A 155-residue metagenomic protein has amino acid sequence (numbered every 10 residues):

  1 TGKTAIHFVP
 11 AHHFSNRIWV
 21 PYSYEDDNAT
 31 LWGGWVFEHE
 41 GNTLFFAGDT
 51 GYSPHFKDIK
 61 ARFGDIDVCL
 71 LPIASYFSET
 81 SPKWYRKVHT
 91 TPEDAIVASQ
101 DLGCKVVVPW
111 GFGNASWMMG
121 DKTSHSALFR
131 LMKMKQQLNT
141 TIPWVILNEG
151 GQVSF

Functional and structural regions predicted by a protein language model:
T1-G64, E149-F155: Core dinuclear metal-dependent hydrolase active-site scaffold
T43, S53-E149: Cap/insert and terminal regions of metallo-dependent hydrolase folds
